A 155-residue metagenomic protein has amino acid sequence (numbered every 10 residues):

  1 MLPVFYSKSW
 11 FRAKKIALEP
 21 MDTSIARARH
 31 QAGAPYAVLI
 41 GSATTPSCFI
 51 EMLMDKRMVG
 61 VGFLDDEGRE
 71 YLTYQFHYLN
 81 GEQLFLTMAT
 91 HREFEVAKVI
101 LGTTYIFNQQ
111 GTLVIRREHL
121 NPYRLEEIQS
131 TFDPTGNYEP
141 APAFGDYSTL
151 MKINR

Functional and structural regions predicted by a protein language model:
M1-G33, T90-R155: Long terminal segments
S24-M52: N-terminal interaction modules that seed assembly of large macromolecular complexes
A32-I40, M58-L64, L101-Y105: A structural detector for short beta-strand units
G41-A43, L64-D66, H91-E93, F107: Generic beta-strand structural signal
A43-C48, E67-L72, A97-L101, Q110-V114: A short glycine-rich beta-turn/N-cap micro-motif
T44, K56-M58, G68, G81-Q83 (+3 more regions): Residue-level signal for glycine
I50-D55, G62, L72-N80, T103-I106 (+1 more regions): Beta-turn initiation residues at beta-strand->coil junctions
F76-A97: Long amphipathic alpha-helical scaffold regions
